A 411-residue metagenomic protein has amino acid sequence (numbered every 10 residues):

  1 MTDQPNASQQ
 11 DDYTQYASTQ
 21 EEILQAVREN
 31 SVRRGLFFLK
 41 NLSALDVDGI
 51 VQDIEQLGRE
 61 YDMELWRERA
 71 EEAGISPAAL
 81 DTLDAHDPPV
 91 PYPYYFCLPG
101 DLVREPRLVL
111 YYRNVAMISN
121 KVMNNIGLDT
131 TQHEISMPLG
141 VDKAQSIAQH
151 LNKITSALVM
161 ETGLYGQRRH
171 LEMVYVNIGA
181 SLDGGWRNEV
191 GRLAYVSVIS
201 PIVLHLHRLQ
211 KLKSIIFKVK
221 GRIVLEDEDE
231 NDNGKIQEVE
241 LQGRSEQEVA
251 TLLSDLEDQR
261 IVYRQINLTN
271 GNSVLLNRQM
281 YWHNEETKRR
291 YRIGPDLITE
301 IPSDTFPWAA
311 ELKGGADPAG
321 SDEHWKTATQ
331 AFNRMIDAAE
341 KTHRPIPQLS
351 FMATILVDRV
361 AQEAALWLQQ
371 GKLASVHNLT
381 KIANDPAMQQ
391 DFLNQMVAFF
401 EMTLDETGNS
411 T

Functional and structural regions predicted by a protein language model:
M1-P201: Nuclease-adjacent, charged terminal/linker segments that flank catalytic cores
V32, A44, R59, A85 (+8 more regions): Generic surface-pattern signal
S76, L209-L212, P345: Short coil/loop linkers at secondary-structure junctions
V122-R290: The feature marks a conserved, polyanion-engaging helical scaffold used by nucleic-acid processing enzymes and innate
I216-T411: Catalytic core segments in nucleotide and nucleic-acid processing enzymes
